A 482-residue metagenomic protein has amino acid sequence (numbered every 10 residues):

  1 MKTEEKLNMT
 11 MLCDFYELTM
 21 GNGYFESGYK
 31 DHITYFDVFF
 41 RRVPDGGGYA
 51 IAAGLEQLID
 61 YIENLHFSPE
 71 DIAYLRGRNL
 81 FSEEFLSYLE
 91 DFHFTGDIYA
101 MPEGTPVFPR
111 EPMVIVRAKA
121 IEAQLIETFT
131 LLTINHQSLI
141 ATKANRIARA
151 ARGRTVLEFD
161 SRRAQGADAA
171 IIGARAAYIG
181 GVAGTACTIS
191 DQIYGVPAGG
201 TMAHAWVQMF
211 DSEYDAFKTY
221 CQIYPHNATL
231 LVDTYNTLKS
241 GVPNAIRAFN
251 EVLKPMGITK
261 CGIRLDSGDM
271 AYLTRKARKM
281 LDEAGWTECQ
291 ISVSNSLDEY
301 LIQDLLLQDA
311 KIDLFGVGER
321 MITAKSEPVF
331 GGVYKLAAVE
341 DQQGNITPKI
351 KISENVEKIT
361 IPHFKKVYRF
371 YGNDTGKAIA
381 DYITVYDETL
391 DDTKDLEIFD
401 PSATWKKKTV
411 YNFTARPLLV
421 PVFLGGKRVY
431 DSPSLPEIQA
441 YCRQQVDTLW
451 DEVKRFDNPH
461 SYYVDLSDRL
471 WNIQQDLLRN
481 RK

Functional and structural regions predicted by a protein language model:
K2-H32, F36, G46-G47, A52 (+2 more regions): Gly/Ser/Thr/Ala-enriched C-terminal appendages of enzymes
K2-I33, R42-P44, L80-F81, L86-T95 (+9 more regions): Buried, small/hydrophobic-residue-enriched core segments of structured protein domains
H32-E90: N-terminal, Lys/Arg-enriched amphipathic/low-complexity engagement segments that precede the first folded domain
D60-L65, A100-E103, V107: An N-terminal, globular interaction/scaffold subdomain
A73-Y74, T142-R146, F159-D160, K454-S461: Short coil/turn segments at secondary-structure boundaries
G199, I263, I291, D313-F315: Hydrophobic residues within beta-strands of alpha/beta enzymes
H204, S294, G318: Residue-level "edge-of-site" marker
